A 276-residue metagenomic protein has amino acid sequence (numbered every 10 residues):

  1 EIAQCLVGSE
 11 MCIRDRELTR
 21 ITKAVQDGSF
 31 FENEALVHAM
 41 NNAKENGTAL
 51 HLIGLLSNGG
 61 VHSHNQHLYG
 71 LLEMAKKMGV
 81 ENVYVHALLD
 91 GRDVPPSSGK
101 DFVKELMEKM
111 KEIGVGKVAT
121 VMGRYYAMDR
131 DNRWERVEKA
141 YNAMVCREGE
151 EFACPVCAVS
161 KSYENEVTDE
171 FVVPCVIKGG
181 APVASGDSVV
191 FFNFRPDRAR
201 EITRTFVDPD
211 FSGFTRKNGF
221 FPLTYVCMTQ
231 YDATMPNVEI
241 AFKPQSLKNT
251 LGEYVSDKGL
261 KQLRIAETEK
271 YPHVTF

Functional and structural regions predicted by a protein language model:
E1-G8: Single conserved hydrophobic/aromatic residue that forms the stacking wall/gate of nucleotide- or nucleobase-binding
S9-T275: …; additionally, a secondary subgroup of soluble metalloenzymes is captured
